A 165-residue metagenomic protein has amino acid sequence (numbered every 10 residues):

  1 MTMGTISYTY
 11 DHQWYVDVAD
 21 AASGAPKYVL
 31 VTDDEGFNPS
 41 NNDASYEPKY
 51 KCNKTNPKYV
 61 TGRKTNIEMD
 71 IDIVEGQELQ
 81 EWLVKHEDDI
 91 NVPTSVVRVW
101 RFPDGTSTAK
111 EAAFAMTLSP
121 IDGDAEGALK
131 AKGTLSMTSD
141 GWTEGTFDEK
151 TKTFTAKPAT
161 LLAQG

Functional and structural regions predicted by a protein language model:
T2-D70, F114-L129: Solvent-exposed edge beta-strands and adjacent loop segments that serve as assembly or binding interfaces
T5, N53-A113, T143-T151: Extracellular/virion structural assembly segments
Q13, Q77-Q80, Q164: Residue-identity detector for glutamine
A19-A21, N42, D72-G76, V99-G105 (+2 more regions): Generic structural motif
A113-G165: Mixed-charge, glycine-accented linear interaction segment located at domain edges/termini
